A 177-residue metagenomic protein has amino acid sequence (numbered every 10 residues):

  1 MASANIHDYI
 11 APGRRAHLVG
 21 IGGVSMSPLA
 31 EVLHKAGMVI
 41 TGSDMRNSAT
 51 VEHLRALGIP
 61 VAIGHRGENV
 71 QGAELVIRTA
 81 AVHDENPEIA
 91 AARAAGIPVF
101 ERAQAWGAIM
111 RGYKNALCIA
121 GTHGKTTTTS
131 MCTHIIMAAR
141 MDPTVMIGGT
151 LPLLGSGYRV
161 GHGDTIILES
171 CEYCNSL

Functional and structural regions predicted by a protein language model:
M1-A105: N-terminal leader/targeting and accessory segments in enzymes
V32, R55, N69, A80 (+1 more regions): Phosphate-binding loop of NTP-binding sites
